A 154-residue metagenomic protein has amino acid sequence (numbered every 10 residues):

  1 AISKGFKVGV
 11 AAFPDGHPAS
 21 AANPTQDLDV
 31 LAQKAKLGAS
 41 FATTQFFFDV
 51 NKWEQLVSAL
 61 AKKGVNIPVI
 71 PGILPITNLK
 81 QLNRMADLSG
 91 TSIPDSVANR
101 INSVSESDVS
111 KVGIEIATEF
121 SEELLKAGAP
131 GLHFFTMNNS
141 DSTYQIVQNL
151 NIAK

Functional and structural regions predicted by a protein language model:
A1, S20-T25, F46-K62, N139-L150: Active-site-adjacent beta->alpha loops and helix N-cap segments on the catalytic face of soluble alpha/beta enzymes
A1-F6, L37, E119-G131: A structural motif corresponding to the C-terminal end of an alpha-helix and its immediate exit/capping segment
A1-G16, Q26, S58, K62-I114 (+2 more regions): Active-site pocket-lining/capping segments in soluble small-molecule metabolic enzymes
A22-L37: Active-site glycine-rich loop that binds ribose-phosphate moieties when present
D27, L31, W53, G113 (+2 more regions): Aromatic/hydrophobic pocket-lining residues that form the small-molecule binding cavity in soluble enzyme cores
K34, G38, P71, L132: Conserved, mostly hydrophobic/aromatic
S40-D49, H133-T136: Catalytic beta/alpha-barrel core
